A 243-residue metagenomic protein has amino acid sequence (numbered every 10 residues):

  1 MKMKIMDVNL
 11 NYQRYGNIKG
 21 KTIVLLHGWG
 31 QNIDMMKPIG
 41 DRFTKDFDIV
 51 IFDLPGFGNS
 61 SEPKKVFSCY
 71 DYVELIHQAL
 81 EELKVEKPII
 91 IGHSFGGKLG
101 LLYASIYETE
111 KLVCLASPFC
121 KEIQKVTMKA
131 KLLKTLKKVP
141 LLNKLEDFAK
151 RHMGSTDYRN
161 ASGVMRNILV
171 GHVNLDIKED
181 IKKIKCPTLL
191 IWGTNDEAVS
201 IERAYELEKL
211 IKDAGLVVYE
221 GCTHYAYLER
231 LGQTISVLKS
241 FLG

Functional and structural regions predicted by a protein language model:
M1-I23, T44-F47, E86, C120 (+2 more regions): Alpha/beta-hydrolase fold catalytic core
Y15-N59: Conserved HGGG/HGGXW glycine-rich cap/lid loop of the alpha/beta-hydrolase fold
I51-I89, S236: Active-site loop/oxyanion-hole signature of alpha/beta-hydrolase fold enzymes
K98-P140: Flexible "cap/lid" loop of the alpha/beta hydrolase fold
I123-C186: Conserved alpha/beta-hydrolase catalytic His-Asp/Glu region
I184, L190-W192, D196: Short beta-strand/loop motif that positions the catalytic acidic residue of the alpha/beta-hydrolase fold
E197-R203: Conserved alpha/beta-hydrolase "acid-adjacent" motif
C222-L231: Catalytic histidine-centered segment of alpha/beta-hydrolase-like enzymes
